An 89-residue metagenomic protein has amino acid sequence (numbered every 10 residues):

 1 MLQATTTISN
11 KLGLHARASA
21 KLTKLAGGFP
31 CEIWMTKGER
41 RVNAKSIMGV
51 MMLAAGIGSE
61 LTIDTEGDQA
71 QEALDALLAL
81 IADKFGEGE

Functional and structural regions predicted by a protein language model:
M1-T5, E60: Intrinsic-disorder/low-complexity, polar/charged segments enriched in Ser/Thr/Lys/Arg/Asp/Glu/Gln
T7-I57: Compact, glycine-rich, soluble single-domain proteins
G56-E89: C-terminal structural segments of small proteins and small subunits
